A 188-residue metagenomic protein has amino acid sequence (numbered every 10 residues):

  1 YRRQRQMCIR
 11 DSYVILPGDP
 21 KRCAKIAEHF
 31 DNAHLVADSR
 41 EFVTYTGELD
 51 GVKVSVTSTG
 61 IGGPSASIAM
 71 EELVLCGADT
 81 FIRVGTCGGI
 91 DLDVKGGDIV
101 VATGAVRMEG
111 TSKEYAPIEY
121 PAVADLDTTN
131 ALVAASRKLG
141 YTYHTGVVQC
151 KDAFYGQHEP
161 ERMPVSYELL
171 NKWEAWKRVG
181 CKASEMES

Functional and structural regions predicted by a protein language model:
Y1-I9: Single conserved hydrophobic/aromatic residue that forms the stacking wall/gate of nucleotide- or nucleobase-binding
H29-H34: Short Gly/aromatic-enriched secondary-structure transition segments
A37-S188: Glycine-rich phosphate- or other oxyanion-binding loops that anchor nucleotides, phosphorylated ligands
